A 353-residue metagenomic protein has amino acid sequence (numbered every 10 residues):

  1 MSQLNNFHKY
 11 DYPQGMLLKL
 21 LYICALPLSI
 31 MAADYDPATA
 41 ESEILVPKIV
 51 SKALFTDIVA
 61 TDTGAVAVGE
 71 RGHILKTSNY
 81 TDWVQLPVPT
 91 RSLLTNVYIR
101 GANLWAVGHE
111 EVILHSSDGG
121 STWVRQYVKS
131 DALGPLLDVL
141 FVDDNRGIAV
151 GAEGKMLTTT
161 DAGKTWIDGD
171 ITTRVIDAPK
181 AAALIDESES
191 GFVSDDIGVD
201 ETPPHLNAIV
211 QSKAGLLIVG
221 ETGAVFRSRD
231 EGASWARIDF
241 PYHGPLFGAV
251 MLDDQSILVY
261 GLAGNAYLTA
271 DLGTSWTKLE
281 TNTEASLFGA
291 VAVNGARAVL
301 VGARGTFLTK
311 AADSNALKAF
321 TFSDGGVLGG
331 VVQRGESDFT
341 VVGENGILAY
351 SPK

Functional and structural regions predicted by a protein language model:
M1-M16: N-terminal secretory signal peptides that target proteins for export/translocation
G15-I23: Sec-dependent signal peptide recognition, specifically the positively charged N-region followed immediately by
P27-S29: N-terminal signal peptide c-region/cleavage motif recognized by signal peptidases
A32-K353: Residue-level hotspots at or immediately adjacent to binding/recognition sites across diverse folds
